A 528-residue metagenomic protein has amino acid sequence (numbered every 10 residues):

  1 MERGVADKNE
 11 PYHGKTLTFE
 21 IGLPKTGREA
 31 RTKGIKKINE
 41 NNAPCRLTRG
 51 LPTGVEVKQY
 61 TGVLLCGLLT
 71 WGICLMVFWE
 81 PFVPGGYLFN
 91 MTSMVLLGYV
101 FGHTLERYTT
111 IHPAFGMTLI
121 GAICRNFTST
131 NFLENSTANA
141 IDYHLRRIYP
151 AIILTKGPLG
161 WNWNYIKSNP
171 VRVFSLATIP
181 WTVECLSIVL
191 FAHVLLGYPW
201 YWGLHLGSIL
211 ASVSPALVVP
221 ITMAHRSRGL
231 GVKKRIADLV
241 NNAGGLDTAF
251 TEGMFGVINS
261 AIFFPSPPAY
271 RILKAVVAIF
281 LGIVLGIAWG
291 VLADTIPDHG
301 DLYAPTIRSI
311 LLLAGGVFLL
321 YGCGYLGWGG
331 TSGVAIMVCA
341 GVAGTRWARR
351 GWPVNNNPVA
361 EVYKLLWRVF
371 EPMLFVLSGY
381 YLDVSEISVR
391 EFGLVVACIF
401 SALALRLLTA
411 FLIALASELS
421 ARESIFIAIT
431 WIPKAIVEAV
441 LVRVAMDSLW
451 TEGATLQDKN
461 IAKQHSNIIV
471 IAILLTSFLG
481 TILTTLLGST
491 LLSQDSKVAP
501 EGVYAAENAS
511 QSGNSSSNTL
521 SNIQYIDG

Functional and structural regions predicted by a protein language model:
M1-G528: Transmembrane helical cores of multi-pass secondary ion antiporters/exchangers
